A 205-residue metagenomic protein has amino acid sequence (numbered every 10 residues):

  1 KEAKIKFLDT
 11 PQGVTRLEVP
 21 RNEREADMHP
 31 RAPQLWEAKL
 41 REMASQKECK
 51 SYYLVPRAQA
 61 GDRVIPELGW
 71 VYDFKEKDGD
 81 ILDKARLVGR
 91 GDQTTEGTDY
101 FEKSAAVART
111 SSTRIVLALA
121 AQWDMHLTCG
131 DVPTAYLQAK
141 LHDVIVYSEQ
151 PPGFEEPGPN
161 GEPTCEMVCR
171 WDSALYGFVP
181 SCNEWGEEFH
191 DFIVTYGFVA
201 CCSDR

Functional and structural regions predicted by a protein language model:
K1-C202: Chromodomain-type histone methyl-lysine reader module
